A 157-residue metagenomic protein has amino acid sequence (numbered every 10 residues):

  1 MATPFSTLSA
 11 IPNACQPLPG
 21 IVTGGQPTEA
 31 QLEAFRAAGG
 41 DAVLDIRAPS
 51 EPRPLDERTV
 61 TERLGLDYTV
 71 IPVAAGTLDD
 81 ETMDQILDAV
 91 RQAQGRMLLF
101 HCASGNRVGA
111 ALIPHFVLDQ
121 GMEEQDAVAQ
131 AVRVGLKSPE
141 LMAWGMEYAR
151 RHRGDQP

Functional and structural regions predicted by a protein language model:
M1-L99, I113-P157: Cys-dependent protein tyrosine phosphatase-like superfamily
C102: Short cysteine clusters
V108-G109: Catalytic nucleophile loop
